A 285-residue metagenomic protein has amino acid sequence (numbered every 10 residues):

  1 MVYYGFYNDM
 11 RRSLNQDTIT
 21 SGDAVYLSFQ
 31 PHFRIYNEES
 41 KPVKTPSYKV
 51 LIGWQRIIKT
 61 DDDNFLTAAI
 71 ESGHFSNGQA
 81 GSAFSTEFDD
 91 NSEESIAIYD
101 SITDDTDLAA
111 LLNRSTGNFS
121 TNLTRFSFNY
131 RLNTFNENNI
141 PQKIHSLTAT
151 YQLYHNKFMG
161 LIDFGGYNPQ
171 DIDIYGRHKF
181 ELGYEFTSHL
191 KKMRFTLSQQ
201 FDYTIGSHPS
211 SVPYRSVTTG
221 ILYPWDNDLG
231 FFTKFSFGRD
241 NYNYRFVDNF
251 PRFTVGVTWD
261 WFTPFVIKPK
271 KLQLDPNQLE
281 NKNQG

Functional and structural regions predicted by a protein language model:
M1-T18: N-terminal low-complexity, intrinsically disordered segments
F6-N8, F33, R56-I58, W261-T263: Beta-strand elements of well-folded, non-transmembrane domains
L14-S210, D248: Outer-membrane pore/translocation modules
A24-Y26, L229-F232: Active-site-adjacent bridging/hinge elements
T218-L229, F235-F237: C-terminal structured domain segments
F232-W259: Membrane-proximal bilayer-interacting regions
N249-G285: Outer-membrane beta-barrel "beta-signal"
